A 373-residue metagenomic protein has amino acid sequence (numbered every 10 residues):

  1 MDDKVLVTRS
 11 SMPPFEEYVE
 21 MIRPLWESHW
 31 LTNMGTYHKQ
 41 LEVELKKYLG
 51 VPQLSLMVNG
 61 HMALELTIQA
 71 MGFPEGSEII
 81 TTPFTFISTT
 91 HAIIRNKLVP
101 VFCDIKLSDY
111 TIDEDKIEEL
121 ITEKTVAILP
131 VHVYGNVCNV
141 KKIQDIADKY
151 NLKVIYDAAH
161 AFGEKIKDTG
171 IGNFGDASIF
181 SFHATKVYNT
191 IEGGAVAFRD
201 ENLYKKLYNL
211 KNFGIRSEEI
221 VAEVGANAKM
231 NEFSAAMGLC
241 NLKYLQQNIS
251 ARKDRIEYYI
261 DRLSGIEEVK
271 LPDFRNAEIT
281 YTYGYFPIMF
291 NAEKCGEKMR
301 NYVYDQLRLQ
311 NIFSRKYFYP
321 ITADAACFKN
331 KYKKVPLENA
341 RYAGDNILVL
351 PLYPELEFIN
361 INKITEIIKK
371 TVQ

Functional and structural regions predicted by a protein language model:
M1-L31, P351: N-terminal "arm"/small-domain region of PLP-dependent enzymes with the aminotransferase-like
W30, M34-E78, A92-R95, F102-D104 (+1 more regions): Phosphate-binding glycine-rich loop
T36-E44, Y48-P52, D115, A127-V131 (+3 more regions): PLP-dependent aminotransferase class I/II
S55, I80, V101, V154-I155 (+3 more regions): Structural detector of well-ordered beta-strand residues that form the stable sheet scaffold of enzyme domains
Q69-K149, K153-A158, K165: PLP-dependent aminotransferase-like
T85, S108-D109, G135, K186 (+3 more regions): Glycine-/small-residue-rich active-site loops that bind phosphorylated ligands and cofactors
Y156-T190, S217-A222: Conserved active-site segment immediately N-terminal to the catalytic lysine that forms the internal aldimine
N173-N209, E232-A235: Active-site PLP attachment segment
